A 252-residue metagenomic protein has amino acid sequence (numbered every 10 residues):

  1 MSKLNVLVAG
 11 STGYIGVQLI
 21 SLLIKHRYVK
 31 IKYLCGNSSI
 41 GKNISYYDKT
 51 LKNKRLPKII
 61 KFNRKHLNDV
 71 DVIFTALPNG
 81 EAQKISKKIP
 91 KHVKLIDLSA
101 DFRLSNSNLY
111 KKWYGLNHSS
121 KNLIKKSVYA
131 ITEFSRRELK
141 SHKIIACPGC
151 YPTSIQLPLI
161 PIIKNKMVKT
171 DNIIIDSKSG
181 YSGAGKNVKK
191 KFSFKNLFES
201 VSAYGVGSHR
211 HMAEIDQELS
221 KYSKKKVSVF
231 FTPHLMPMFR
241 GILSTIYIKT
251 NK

Functional and structural regions predicted by a protein language model:
S2-V206, K224: N-terminal Rossmann-like NAD(P) cofactor-binding subdomain of oxidoreductases, focused on the glycine-rich
G183-K252: Charged docking surfaces used in two-component/phosphorelay signaling
